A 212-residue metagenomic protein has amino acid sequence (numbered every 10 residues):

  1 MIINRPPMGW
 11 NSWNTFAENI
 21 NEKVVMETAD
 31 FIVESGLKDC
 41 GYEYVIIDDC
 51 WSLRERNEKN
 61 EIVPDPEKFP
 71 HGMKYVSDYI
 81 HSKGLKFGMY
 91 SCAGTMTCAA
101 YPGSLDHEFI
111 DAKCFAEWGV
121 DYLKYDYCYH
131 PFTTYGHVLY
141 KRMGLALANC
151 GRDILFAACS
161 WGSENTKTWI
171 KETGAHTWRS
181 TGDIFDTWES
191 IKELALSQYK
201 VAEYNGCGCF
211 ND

Functional and structural regions predicted by a protein language model:
M1-M26, F31: N-terminal module-boundary/linker segments of secreted carbohydrate-active enzymes
M1-N4, L37-C40, I80-S82, A116-E117 (+2 more regions): Extracellular/periplasmic catalytic domains that process cell-envelope and extracellular macromolecules
P7-S12, G41-I47, K86-S91, A116 (+4 more regions): Structural recognition of the beta-strand scaffold that forms the well-ordered cores of secreted hydrolase catalytic
W13-T15, C50, C92-M96, C128-H130 (+2 more regions): Active-site beta-loop-alpha junctions enriched in small/polar residues
E18-N19, L53-R54, M96-C98, E164-K167: Short catalytic/ligand-binding loop motif for oxyanion handling, primarily in non-cytosolic enzymes, centered on
T28-F132, L139: Aromatic-lined carbohydrate-binding/catalytic grooves of carbohydrate-active enzymes
I110, L155-D212: Glycan-recognition surfaces
W118-G162: Internal, well-ordered domain-core segments that constitute the primary functional module of diverse proteins
